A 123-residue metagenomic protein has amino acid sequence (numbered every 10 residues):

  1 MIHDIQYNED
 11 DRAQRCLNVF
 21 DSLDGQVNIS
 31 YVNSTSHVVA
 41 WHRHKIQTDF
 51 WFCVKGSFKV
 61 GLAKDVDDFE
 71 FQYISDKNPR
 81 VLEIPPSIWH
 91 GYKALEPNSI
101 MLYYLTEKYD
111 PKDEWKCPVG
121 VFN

Functional and structural regions predicted by a protein language model:
M1-V81, K93-N123: Non-catalytic, conserved peripheral segments adjacent to functional cores
